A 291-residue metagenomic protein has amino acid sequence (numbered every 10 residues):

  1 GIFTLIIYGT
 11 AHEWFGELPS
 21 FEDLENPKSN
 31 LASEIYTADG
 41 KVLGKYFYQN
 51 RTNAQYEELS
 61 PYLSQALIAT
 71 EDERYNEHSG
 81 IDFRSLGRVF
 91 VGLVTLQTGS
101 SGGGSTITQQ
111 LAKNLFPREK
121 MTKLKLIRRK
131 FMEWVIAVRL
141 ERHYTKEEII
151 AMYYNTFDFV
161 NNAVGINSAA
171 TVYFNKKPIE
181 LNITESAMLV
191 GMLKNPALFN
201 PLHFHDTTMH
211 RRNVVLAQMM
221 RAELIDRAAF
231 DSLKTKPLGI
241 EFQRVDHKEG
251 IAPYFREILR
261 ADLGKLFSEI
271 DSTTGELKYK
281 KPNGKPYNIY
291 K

Functional and structural regions predicted by a protein language model:
G1-I35, R74, V94: N-terminal type II signal-anchor transmembrane helix that functions as the membrane-insertion/stop-transfer segment
L18-S20, F47-Y56, T70, W134: N-terminal post-signal-peptidase region of extra-cytosolic proteins
Y36, S60, T108-A112: Non-catalytic, solvent-exposed segments at the cell envelope interface
Y36-T37, E141: Core beta-strand residues in small-molecule sensory/regulatory alpha/beta domains
Q55-I107, V164-A169, F174: Flexible, acidic/glycine-enriched loop-and-adjacent beta/alpha segments that face the extracytoplasmic/periplasmic side
G99-K291: Non-catalytic, structured segments within soluble enzyme domains
